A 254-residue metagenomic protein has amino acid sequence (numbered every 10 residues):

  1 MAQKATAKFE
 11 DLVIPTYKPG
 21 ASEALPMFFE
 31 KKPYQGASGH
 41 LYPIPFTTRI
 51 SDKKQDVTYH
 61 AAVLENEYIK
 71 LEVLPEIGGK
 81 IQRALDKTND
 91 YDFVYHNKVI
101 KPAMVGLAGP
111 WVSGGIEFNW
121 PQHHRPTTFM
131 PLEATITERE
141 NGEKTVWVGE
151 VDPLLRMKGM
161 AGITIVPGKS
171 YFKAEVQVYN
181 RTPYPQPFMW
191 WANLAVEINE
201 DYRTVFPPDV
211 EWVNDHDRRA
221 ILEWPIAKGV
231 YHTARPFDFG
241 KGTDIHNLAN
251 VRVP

Functional and structural regions predicted by a protein language model:
M1-A2: Boundary at the C-terminal end of the N-terminal hydrophobic targeting segment
A5, E10-S22, P26-M27, A62-V63 (+5 more regions): A contiguous, surface-exposed recognition patch within enzymatic or periplasmic domains that forms
T16-K32, S38-L41, V99-V105, T127-T135 (+3 more regions): Short low-complexity stretches enriched in small and charged residues
F28-D56, A61-E65, S113-S170: Extended, loop-rich substrate-binding clefts of extracytoplasmic carbohydrate-active enzymes
T88-A108: Active-site-surrounding "flap" and adjacent substrate/cofactor-binding loops of secreted or lumenal enzymes, prototyped
F172-A174: Hydrophobic core residues within well-ordered beta-strands of beta-rich domains
